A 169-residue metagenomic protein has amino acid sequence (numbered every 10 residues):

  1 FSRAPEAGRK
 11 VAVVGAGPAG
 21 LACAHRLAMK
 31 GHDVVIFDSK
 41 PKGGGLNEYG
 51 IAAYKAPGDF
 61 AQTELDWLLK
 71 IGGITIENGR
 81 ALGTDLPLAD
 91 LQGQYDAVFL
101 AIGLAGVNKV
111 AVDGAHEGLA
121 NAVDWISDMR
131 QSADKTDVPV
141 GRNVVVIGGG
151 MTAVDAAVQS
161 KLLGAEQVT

Functional and structural regions predicted by a protein language model:
F1-V35, S39-K40, N47-K55, L65 (+2 more regions): Fe-S ferredoxin-like electron-transfer domains and their immediately adjacent linker/connector regions across
R3-E6, K70, D90-G93, V112 (+1 more regions): Solvent-exposed alpha-helices and their adjacent loops that cap or buttress functional pockets in soluble metabolic
A12-F37, E77-P87, Q92, G106-N108 (+1 more regions): Rossmann-like dinucleotide/flavin-binding elements
M29, K70-I71, A101, L162: Residues at alpha-helix termini
G43-N47, A56, A61, A156-A157: Long, contiguous hydrophobic alpha-helical segments, chiefly transmembrane helices and signal peptides
N47-E48, E64-A97: Conserved N-terminal/central alpha/beta ligand/cofactor-binding core
G50-E77, D113-M129, K135: N-terminal glycine-rich dinucleotide-binding loop that anchors FAD/FMN and/or NAD(P) in oxidoreductases
A101-L119: Flavin (primarily FAD) binding-site architecture
